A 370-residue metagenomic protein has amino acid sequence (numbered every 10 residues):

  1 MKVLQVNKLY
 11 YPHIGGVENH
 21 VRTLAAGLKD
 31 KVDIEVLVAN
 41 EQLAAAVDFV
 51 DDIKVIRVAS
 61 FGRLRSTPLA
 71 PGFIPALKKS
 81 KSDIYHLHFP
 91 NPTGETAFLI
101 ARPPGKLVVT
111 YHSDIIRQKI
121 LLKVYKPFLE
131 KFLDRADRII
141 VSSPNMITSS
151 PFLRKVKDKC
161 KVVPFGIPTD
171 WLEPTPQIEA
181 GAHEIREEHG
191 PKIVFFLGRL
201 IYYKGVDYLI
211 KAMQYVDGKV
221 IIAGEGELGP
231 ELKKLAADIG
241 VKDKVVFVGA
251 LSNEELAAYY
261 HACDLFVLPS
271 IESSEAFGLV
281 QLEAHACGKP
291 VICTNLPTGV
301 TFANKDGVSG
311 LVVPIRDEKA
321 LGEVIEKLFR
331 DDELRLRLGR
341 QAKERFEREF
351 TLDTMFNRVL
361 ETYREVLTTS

Functional and structural regions predicted by a protein language model:
L4, R186-D217, I221: Conserved donor-binding/catalytic core segment of Leloir-type glycosyltransferases
V6-R65: N-terminal strand-loop element at the rim of the active site of nucleotide-sugar-dependent glycosyltransferases
L87-G94: Short His-centered aromatic/hydrophobic patch
L133, A250-L251, A258-C263: Short alpha-helical donor nucleotide-sugar binding micro-motif in glycosyltransferases
D134-L172: A short, active-site helix/loop in glycosyltransferases that binds the activated sugar's phosphate group
K233-L251: Nucleotide-activated donor-binding/catalytic signature segment of Leloir-type glycosyltransferases, i.e., the conserved
A286, P290-T294, N304: Short hydrophobic beta-strand element within catalytic cores of glycosyltransferases and related nucleotide-activated
K305-G307, L311-E318, E326-E333: Conserved acidic donor-binding segment of nucleotide-sugar-dependent glycosyltransferases
